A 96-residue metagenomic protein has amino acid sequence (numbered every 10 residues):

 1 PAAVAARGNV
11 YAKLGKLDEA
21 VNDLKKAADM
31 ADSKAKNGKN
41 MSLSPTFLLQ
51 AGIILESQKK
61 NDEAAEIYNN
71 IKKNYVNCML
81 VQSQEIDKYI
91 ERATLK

Functional and structural regions predicted by a protein language model:
P1, M30-L43, K72-I86: Short solvent-exposed coil/turn linkers within tandem alpha-helical repeat scaffolds
P1-K13, D29: Mid-length scaffold segments of soluble, non-membrane domains
